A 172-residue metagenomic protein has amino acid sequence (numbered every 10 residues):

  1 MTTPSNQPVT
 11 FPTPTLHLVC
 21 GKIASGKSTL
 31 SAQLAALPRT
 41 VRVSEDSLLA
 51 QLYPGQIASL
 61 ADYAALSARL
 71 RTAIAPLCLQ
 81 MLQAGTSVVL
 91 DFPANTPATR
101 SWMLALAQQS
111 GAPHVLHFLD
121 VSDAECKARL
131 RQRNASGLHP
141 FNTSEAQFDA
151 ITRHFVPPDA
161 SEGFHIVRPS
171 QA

Functional and structural regions predicted by a protein language model:
M1-L16: Extreme N-terminal, non-catalytic leader segments that precede Walker-type/kinase nucleotide-binding cores
V19: Hydrophobic anchor at the beta1->P-loop junction of P-loop NTPases
K22: P-loop (Walker A) phosphate-binding loop of NTP-binding proteins
S25, T29-T86, Q132: Conserved substrate/cofactor phosphate-moiety recognition/catalytic segment in nucleotide-dependent phosphotransferases
S47-L49, N95, D120-C126, A172: Conserved nucleotide-binding/hydrolysis micro-motifs of P-loop NTPases
A65-H114: Glycine-rich phosphate-binding loop used to anchor ATP phosphates in small-molecule kinases, encompassing both
S110-L130: Conserved phosphate-donor/acceptor-positioning beta-strand/loop module used by diverse small-molecule
A135-A172: Small-molecule kinase domains that catalyze NTP-dependent phosphoryl transfer to phosphate-bearing small molecules
